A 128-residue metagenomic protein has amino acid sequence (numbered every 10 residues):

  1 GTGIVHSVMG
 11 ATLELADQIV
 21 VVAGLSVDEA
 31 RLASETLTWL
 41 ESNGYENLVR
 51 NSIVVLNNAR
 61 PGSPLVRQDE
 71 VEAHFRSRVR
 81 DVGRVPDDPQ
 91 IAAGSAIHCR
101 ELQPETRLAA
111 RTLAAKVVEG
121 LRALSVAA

Functional and structural regions predicted by a protein language model:
G1-M9: Switch II (G3) loop of P-loop NTPases
T2, A16-E35, S63: Conserved Switch II/interswitch segment of TRAFAC-class P-loop GTPases
A30-S52: Conserved C-terminal guanine-recognition region of P-loop GTPase G domains, centered on the G4
N51, V117-A128: Acidic-aromatic/histidine active-site loop/patch
N58-R60, P64, Q68-E101: Beta-strand-loop-alpha "switch" segments that mediate conformational coupling across diverse proteins
A93-A115: C-terminal boundary of histidine-terminating zinc-finger modules
